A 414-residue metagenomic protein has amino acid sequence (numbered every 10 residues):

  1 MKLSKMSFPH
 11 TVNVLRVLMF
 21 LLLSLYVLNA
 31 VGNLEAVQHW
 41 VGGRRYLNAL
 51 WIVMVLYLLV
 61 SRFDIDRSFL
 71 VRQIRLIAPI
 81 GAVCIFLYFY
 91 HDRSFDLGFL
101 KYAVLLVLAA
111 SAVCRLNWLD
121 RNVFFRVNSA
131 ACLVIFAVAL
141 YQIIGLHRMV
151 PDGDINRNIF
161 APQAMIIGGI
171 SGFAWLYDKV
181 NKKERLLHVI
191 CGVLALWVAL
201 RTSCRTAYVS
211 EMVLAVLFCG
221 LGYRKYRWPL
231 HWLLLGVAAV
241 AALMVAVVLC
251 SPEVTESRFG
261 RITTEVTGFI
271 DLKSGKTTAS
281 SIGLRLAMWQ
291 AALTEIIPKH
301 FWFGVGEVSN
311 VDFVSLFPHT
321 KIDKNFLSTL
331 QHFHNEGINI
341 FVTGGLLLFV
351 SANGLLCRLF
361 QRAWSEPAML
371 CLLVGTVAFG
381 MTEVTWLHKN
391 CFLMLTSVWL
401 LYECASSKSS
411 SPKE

Functional and structural regions predicted by a protein language model:
M1-I85, W118, R126, A174-L186 (+3 more regions): Transmembrane signal-anchor hairpin modules in multi-pass inner-membrane enzymes, especially those that act on
E35, V41-G42, F95-G98, N156-N158 (+4 more regions): Helix-loop-helix junctions and helix-breaking kinks within/between transmembrane helices of multi-pass membrane
V71-F86, D92-L116, V127, C132 (+2 more regions): Aromatic-anchored transmembrane helix interface
I74, I340-T376: Hydrophobic transmembrane alpha-helices and their immediate junctions
L119-H147, I155-R224, R358: Alpha-helical transmembrane segments of multi-pass inner-membrane proteins
F173, L355, M369-M381, T385-E414: Transmembrane alpha-helices of multi-pass inner-membrane enzymes
G222-S274, L293-I297, E307: A membrane-periplasm/extracellular boundary helix in multi-pass inner-membrane enzymes that assemble envelope glycans
K276-T294, P298-G344: Long extracytoplasmic/lumenal interhelical loops at the membrane interface of multi-pass membrane proteins
